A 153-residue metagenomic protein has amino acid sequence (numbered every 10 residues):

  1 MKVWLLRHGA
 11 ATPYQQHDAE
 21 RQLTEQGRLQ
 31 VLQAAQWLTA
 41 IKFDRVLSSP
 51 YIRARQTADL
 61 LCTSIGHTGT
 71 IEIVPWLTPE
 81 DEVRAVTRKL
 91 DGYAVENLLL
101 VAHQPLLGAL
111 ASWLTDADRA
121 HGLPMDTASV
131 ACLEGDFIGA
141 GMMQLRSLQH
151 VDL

Functional and structural regions predicted by a protein language model:
K2-R84, L107, H121, M125-A128: Active-site-proximal alpha-helix that buttresses catalytic centers in soluble enzyme cores
V3, V95-A102: Generic beta-sheet signal
A34-W37, R146-V151: MPN/JAMM (Mov34/JAB) isopeptidase/deubiquitinase module and associated MPN-bearing subunits/adaptors in ubiquitin
A40-K42, G92-E96: Glycine-rich phosphate-binding loop signature in dinucleotide/nucleotide-binding domains
L60-I65, K89, W113, A117: Alpha-helical structural signal in soluble globular domains
Q104-W113: Extended, charge-rich low-complexity interaction segments
T115-Q144, H150: Domain-level recognition of soluble alpha/beta enzyme cores, biased toward histidine phosphatases/phosphomutases
